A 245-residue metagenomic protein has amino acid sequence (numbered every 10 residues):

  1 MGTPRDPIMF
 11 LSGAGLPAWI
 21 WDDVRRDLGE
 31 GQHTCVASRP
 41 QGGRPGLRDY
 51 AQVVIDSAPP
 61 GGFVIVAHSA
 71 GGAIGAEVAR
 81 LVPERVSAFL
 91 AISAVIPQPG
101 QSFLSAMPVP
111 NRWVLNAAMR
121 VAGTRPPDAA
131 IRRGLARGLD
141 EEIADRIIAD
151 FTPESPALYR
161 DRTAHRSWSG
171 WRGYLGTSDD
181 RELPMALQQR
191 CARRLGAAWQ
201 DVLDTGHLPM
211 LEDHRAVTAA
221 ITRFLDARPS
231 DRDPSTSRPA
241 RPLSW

Functional and structural regions predicted by a protein language model:
G2-G43: Conserved HGGG/HGGXW glycine-rich cap/lid loop of the alpha/beta-hydrolase fold
R26, H33-V64, R80, L104-P108: Active-site loop/oxyanion-hole signature of alpha/beta-hydrolase fold enzymes
V66-G71, G75: Gly/Ala-rich beta-loop-alpha elbow adjacent to hydrolase catalytic centers
R80, E84-V86, L90-V121, S155-L158 (+1 more regions): Flexible "cap/lid" loop of the alpha/beta hydrolase fold
A122-S167: Conserved alpha/beta-hydrolase catalytic His-Asp/Glu region
E154-R215: Conserved serine/cysteine hydrolase catalytic core
D201-W245: Catalytic active-site module of serine/aspartate enzymes centered on a nucleophile-bearing elbow/loop
